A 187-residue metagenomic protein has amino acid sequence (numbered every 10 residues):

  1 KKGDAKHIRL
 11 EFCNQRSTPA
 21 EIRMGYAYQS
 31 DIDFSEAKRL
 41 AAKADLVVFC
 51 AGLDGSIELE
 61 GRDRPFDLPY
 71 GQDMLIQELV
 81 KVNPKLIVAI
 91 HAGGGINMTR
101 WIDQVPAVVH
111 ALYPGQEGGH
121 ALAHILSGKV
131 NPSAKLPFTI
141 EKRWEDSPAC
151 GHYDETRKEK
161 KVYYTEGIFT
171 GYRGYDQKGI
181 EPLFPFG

Functional and structural regions predicted by a protein language model:
K1-G187: C-terminal non-catalytic regions of proteins with extracellular/luminal or membrane-system context
